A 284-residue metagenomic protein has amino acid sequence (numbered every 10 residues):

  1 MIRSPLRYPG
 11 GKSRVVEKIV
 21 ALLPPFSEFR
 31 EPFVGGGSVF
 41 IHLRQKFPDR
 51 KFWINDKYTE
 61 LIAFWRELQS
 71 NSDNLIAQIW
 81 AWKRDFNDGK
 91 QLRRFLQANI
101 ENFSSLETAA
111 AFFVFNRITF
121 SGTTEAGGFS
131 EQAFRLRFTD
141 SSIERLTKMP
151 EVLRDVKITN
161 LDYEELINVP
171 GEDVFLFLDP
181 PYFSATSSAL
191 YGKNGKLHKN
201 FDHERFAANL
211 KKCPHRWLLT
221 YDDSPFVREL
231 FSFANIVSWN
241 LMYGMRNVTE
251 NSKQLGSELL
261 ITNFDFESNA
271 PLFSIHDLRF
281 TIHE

Functional and structural regions predicted by a protein language model:
M1-V15, L22, Q69-Y191, F201-D202 (+3 more regions): SAM-dependent nucleic-acid methyltransferase catalytic core
P5, G11, V15, P25-F29 (+4 more regions): Conserved N-terminal glycine/acidic-rich loop preference
A21, P25-L96: SAM cofactor-binding core of SAM-dependent methyltransferases, primarily the Rossmann-like beta-alpha-beta module
F26-F29, D49-K51, L153-K157, L210-W217: Short active-site oxyanion
G35, W65, F113, W217 (+1 more regions): A residue-level signal for conserved active-site and pocket-lining positions in enzyme catalytic cores
G35-S38, R145, Y221-P225: Short, polar loop motifs at secondary-structure junctions
F52, I158, I236-S238: Conserved beta-strand scaffold positions in the cores of enzyme catalytic domains, especially in NTP/NDP-utilizing
L197-H283: Long, positively charged, glycine-interspersed low-complexity recognition regions
